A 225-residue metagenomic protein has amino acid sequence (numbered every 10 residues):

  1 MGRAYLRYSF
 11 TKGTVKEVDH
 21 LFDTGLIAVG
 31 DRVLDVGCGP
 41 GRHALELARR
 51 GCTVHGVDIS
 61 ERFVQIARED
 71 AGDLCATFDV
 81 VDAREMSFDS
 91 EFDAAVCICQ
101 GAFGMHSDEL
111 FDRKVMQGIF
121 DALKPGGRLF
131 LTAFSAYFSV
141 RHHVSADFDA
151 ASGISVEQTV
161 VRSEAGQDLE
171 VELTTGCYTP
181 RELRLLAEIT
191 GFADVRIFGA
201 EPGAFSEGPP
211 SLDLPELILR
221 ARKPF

Functional and structural regions predicted by a protein language model:
M1-D31: Conserved class I S-adenosyl-L-methionine
G37-G41: Class I SAM-dependent methyltransferase "Motif I" SAM/SAH-binding loop
R42-E85: Class I SAM-dependent methyltransferase SAM/SAH-binding core
S87-A94: A short acidic, Gly/Pro-enriched loop at the edge of an enzyme's catalytic core that lines a small-molecule cofactor
V96-I98: A conserved beta-strand element that flanks and buttresses the S-adenosyl-L-methionine
F111-P125: A short glycine-rich, Lys/Arg-flanked "PGG" loop and its adjoining helix->strand segment in the class I
G126-L186: SAM-dependent methyltransferase
E182, L186-F225: C-terminal lobe and adjacent flexible extensions of AdoMet/dcAdoMet transferase-like proteins
